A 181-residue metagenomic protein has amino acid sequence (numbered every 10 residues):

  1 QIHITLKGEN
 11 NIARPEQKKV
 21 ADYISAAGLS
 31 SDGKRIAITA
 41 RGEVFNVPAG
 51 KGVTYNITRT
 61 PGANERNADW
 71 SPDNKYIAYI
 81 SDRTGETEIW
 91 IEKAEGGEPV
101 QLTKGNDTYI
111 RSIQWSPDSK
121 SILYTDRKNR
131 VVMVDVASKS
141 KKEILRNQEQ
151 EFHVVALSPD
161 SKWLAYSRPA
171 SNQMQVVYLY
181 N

Functional and structural regions predicted by a protein language model:
Q1, G8-N10, V20, K34-E43 (+7 more regions): A flexible loop/linker signature enriched in serine peptidases of the S9 family
K19-G28: Signature of short aromatic-glycine-proline-rich micro-motifs recurring in repeat-based ectodomains
S31-D32, P72-D73, P117-D118, P159-D160: Residue-level detector of Asp-centered blade-edge/turn motifs that repeat once per structural unit in beta-propeller
